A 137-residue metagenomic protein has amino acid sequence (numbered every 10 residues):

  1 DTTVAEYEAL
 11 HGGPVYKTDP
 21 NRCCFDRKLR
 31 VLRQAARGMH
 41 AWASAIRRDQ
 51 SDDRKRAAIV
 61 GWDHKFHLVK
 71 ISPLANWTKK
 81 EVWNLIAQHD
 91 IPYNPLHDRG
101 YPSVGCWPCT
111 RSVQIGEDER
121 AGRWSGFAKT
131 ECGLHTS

Functional and structural regions predicted by a protein language model:
D1-S137: Nucleotide-activated chemistry modules centered on ATP-dependent adenylation/adenylyltransferase
